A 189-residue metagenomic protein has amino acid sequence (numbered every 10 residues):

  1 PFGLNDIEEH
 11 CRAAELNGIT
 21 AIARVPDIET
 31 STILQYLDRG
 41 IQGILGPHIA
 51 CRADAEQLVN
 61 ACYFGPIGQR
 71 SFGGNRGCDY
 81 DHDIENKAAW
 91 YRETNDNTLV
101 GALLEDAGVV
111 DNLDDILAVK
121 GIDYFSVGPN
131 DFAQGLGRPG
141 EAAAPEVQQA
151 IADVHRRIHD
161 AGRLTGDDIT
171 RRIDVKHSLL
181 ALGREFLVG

Functional and structural regions predicted by a protein language model:
P1, G43-D54, F125-G135, V175-G189: Glycine-rich phosphate-binding active-site loops on the catalytic face of alpha/beta enzymes
G3-P26, T30, L34-D38, N60-G68 (+3 more regions): Alpha-helix-loop-beta-strand connector modules within alpha/beta enzyme cores
A21-V25, I44-G46, V100-E105, F125-V127 (+2 more regions): Hydrophobic faces of well-ordered beta-strands that scaffold small-molecule active sites in alpha/beta enzyme cores
D27-E29, A50, L104-G108, D131-A133 (+2 more regions): Active-site-proximal loop/turn and secondary-structure-junction residues that shape catalytic pockets, frequently
S31, G43-K120: Conserved anion-binding
L37, L117-A118, R172-V175: Non-catalytic positions within long, well-ordered alpha-helices that form the structural scaffold/packing of enzyme
I122, P129-E146: Glycine/Thr-rich beta-alpha phosphate-binding loop at enzyme active sites
Q149, H159-L164, D168-V175, L179-G189: C-terminal amphipathic alpha-helical "assembly" element that mediates oligomerization/partner interfaces or acts as
